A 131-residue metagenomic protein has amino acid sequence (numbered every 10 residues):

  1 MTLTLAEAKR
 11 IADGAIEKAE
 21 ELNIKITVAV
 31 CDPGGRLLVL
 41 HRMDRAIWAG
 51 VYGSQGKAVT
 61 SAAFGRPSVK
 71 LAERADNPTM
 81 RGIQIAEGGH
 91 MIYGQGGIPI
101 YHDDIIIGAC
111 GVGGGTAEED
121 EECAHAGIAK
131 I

Functional and structural regions predicted by a protein language model:
M1-I131: Flexible, solvent-exposed loop/hinge segments and secondary-structure transition points
